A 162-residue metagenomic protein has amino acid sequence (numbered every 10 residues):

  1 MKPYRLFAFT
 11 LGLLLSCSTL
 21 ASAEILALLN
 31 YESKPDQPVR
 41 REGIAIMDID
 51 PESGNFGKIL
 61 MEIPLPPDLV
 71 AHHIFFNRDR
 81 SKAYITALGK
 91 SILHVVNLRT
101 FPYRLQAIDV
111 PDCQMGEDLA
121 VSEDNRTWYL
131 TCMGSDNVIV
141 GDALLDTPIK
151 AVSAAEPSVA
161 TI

Functional and structural regions predicted by a protein language model:
M1-L6: Positively charged n-region of N-terminal signal peptides that target proteins for export
A8-S18: Bacterial N-terminal signal peptides
A21-I162: Predominantly soluble domains enriched in secretory-pathway, periplasmic, or organellar proteins
